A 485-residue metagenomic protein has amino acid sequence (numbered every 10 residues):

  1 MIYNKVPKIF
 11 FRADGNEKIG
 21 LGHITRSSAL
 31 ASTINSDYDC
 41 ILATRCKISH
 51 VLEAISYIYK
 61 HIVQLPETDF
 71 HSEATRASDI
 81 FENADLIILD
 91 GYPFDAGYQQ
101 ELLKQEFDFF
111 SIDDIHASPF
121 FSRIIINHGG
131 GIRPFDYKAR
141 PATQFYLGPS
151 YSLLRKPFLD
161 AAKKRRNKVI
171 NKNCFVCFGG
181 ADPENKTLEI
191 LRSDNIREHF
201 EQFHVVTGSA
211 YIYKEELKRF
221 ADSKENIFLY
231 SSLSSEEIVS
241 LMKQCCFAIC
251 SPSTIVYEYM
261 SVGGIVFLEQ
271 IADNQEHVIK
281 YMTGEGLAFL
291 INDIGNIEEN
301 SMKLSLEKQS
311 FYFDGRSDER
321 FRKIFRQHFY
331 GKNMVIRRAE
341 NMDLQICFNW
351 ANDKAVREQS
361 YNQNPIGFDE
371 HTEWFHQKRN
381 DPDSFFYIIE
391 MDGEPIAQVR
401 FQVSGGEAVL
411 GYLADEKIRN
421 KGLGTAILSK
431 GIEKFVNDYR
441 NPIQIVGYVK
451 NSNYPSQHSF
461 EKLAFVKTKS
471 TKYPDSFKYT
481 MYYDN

Functional and structural regions predicted by a protein language model:
F11-L21, R26-T33, R45-I58, I62-R140: Active-site and donor-binding regions of nucleotide-sugar-utilizing enzymes
F121-N185, E215: A nucleotide-sugar donor-handling region in carbohydrate enzymes
K168-Q244: Donor-nucleotide binding loops and adjacent catalytic segments primarily of GT-B fold Leloir glycosyltransferases
K243-T254, F267: Acidic donor-binding loop of glycosyltransferase active sites
V256-S301: Catalytic binding pocket for nucleotide-activated donors in carbohydrate/polymer assembly enzymes
N300, D314-N333: C-terminal alpha-helical cap of glycosyltransferases
N333-I346, A351, E390-N485: Acyl-donor (CoA/ACP) binding surface of acyl/acetyltransferases
F375-I388, A397: A short helix-loop-beta-strand connector motif used in the catalytic cores of GNAT acetyltransferases and, in some
